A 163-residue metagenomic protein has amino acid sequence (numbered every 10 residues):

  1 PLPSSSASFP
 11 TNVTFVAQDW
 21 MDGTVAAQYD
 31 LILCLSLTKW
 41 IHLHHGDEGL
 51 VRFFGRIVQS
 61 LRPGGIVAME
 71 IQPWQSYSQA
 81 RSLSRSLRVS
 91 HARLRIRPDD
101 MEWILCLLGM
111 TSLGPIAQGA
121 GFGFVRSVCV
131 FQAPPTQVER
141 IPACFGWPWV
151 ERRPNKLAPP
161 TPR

Functional and structural regions predicted by a protein language model:
P1-G23: S-adenosyl-L-methionine
D22-I32: A short acidic, Gly/Pro-enriched loop at the edge of an enzyme's catalytic core that lines a small-molecule cofactor
D30-D47: A short SAM/SAH-binding and catalytic strip from SAM-dependent methyltransferases
W40-L43, Q75-A80: Short catalytic/ligand-binding loop motif for oxyanion handling, primarily in non-cytosolic enzymes, centered on
G49-P63: A short glycine-rich, Lys/Arg-flanked "PGG" loop and its adjoining helix->strand segment in the class I
A80-I116, G121-G123, P142: Conserved Class I S-adenosyl-L-methionine
G114-P160: Core SAM-dependent methyltransferase catalytic element
